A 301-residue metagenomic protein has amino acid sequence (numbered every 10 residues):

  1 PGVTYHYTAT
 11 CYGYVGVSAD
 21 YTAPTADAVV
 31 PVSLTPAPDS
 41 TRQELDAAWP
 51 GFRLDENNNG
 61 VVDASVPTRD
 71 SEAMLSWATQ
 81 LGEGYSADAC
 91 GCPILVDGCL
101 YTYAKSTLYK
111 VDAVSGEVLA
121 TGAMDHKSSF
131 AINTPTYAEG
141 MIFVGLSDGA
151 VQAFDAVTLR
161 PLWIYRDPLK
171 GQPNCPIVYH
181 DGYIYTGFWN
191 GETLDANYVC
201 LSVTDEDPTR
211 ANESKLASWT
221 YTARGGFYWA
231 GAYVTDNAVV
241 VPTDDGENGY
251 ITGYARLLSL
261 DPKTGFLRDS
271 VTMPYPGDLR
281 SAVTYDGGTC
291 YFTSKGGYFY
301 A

Functional and structural regions predicted by a protein language model:
G2-T4, D27: Extracellular Ig-like/FN3 beta-sandwich strand-entry sites
H6-T22: A short, solvent-exposed loop/turn motif at the edges and junctions of modular extracellular/periplasmic domains
V17-D20, V29-P31, I164, S270: Well-ordered beta-strand positions in beta-sheet-rich domains
A23-T41: Extracellular beta-sheet/turn segments enriched in Thr/Pro/Gly and aliphatic residues
D39-C90, I94-A301: Extracytoplasmic/lumenal domain signature
